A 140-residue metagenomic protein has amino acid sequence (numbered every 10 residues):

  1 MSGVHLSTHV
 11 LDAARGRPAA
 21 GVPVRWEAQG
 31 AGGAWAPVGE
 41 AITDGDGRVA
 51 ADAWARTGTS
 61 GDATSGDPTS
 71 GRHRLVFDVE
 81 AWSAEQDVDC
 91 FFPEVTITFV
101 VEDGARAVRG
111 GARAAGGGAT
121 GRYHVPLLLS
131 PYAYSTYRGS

Functional and structural regions predicted by a protein language model:
S2-G104, H124-P126: Beta-strand-dominated extracellular/periplasmic modules and repeats in secreted or surface-exposed proteins
G66, D103-G104, R109-G111, G117-G118: Polar/charged low-complexity regions in secreted precursors and cytosolic/nuclear IDRs
G116-S140: Compositionally biased low-complexity segments at domain edges in trafficked proteins and select soluble regulators
